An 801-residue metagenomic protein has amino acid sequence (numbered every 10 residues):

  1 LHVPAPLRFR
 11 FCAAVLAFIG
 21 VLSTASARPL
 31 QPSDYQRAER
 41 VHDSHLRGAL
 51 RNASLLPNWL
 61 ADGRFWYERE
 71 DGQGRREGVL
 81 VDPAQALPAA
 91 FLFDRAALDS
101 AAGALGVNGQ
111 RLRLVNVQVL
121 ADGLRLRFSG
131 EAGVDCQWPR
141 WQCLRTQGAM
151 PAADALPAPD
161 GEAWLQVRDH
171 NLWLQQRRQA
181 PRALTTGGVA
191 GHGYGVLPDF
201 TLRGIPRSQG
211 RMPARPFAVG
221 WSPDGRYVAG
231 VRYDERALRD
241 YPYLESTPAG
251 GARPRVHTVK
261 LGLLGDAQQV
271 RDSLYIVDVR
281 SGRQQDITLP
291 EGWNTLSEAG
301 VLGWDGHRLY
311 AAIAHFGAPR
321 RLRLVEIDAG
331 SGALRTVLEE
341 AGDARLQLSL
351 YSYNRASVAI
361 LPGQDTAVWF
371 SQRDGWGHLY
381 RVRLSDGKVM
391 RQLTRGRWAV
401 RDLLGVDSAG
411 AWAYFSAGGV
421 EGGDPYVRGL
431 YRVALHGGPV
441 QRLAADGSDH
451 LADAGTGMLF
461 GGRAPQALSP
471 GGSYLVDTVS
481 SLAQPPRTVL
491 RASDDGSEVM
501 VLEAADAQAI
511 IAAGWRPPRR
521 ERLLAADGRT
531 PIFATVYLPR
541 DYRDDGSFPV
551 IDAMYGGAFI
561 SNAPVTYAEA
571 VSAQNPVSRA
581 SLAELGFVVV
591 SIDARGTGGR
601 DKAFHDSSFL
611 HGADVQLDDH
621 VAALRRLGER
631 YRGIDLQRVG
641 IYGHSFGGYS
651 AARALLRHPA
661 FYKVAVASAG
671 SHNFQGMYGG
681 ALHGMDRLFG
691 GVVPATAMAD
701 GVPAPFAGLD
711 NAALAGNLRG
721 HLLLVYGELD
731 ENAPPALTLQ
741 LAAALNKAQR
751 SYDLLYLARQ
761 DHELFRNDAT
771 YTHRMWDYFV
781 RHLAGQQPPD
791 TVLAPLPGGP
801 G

Functional and structural regions predicted by a protein language model:
L1-A13: Bacterial N-terminal signal peptides that target proteins for export
H2-P4, R168, R177, L764: Compositionally biased, intrinsically disordered low-complexity segments enriched in polar/proline residues
F11-A13, R40, L384, L435 (+4 more regions): Sequence-pattern detector for short linear motifs and compositional/periodic biases rather than a specific fold
A13-A14, F18, A27-G461, A467-P486 (+4 more regions): Beta-propeller folds
T24: Phosphodiester-processing cores and adjacent nucleic acid-binding clamps
G63, G306, A312, G410 (+2 more regions): Serine-hydrolase catalytic core recognition
